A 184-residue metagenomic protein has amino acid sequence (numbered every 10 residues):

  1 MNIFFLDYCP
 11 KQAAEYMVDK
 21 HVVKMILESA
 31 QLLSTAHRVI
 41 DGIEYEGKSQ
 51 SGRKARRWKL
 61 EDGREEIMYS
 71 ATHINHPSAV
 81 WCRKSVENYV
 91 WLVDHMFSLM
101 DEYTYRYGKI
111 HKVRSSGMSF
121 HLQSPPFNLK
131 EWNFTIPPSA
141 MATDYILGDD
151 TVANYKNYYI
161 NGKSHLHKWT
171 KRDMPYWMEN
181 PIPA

Functional and structural regions predicted by a protein language model:
M1-N75, A79-A184: Sequence termini and other peripheral, non-core segments
